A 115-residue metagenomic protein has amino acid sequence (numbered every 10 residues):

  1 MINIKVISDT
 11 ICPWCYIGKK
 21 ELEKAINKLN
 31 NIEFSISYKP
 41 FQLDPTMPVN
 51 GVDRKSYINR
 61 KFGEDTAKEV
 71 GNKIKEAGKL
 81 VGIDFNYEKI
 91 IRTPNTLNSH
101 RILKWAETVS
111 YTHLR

Functional and structural regions predicted by a protein language model:
I2-P13: Short active-site neighborhood of thiol/selenol oxidoreductases, capturing the structured segment around
I17-K28: Typically the conserved alpha-helix immediately C-terminal to a functionally engaged Cys/Sec in thioredoxin-like
F34-T46: Thiol-based oxidoreductase modules, predominantly thioredoxin-like and allied folds used for disulfide exchange
N50-D65: A charged helix-plus-loop insertion that forms the helical arch/lid used to bind and gate nucleic-acid substrates
N59, H100-K104: Amphipathic alpha-helical segments within well-ordered protein domains
T66-N98: Ordered, amphipathic secondary-structure segments that act as subunit-interaction surfaces in large macromolecular
T112-R115: Conserved small/polar residues in nucleotide/adenosyl-binding loops
